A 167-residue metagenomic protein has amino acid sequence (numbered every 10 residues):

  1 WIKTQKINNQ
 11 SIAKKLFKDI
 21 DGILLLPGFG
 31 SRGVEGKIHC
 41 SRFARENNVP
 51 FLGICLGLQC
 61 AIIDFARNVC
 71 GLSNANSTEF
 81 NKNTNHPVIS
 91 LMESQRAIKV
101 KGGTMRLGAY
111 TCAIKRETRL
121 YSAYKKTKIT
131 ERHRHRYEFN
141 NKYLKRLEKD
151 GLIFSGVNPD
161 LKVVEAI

Functional and structural regions predicted by a protein language model:
W1-K14: A short, well-structured beta->alpha microelement
K3-T4, I89-E93, H133, R146-E148: A short linear-motif detector with a strong N-terminal bias
K6-N9, S31-G33, Q59-I62, E138-N140 (+1 more regions): Flexible loop/turn segments at secondary-structure boundaries
A13-K15, A166-I167: Short glycine-biased active-site loop of nucleotidyltransferases that positions the nucleotide triphosphate and helps
K15-T111, E117-R119: Cysteine-nucleophile active-site neighborhood
L107-T111, K115-I167: C-terminal and late-domain segments of enzyme folds
